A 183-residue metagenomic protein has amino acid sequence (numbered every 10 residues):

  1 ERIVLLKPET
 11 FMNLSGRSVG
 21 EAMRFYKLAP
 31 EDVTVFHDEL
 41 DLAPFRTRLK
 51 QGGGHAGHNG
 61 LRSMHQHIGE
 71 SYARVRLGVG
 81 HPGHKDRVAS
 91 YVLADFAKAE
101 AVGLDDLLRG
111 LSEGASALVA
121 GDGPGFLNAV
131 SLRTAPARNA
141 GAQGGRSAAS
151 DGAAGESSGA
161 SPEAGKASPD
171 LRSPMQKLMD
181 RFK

Functional and structural regions predicted by a protein language model:
E1-G52, R62-V75, P82-R87, D106-R109 (+4 more regions): Nucleotide and nucleotide-moiety/phosphate-recognizing core
F11, A56, A99: Glycine-/small-residue-rich active-site loops that bind phosphorylated ligands and cofactors
R48-G54, V92-F96: Short glycine-enriched, charge-decorated loop/helix-capping segments at active-site entrances that position
G57-L61: Short glycine/serine/threonine-rich phosphate/pyrophosphate-binding segments that cradle anionic phosphate groups
R87-D105: Short, electropositive alpha-helical surface patch
V92-D95, G114, L118: Helix-loop "lid/cap" segments that line or gate small-molecule binding pockets
